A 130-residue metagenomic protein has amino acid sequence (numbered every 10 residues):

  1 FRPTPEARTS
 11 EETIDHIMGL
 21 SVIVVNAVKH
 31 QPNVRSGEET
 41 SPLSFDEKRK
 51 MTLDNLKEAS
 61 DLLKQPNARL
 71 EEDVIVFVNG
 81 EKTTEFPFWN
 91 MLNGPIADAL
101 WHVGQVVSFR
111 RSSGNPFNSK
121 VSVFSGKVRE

Functional and structural regions predicted by a protein language model:
F1-E38, N79-E130: Short, contiguous alpha-helical
P42-N79, T83-S108: Acidic/histidine-rich alpha-helical segments that form the ligand environment of transition-metal centers
